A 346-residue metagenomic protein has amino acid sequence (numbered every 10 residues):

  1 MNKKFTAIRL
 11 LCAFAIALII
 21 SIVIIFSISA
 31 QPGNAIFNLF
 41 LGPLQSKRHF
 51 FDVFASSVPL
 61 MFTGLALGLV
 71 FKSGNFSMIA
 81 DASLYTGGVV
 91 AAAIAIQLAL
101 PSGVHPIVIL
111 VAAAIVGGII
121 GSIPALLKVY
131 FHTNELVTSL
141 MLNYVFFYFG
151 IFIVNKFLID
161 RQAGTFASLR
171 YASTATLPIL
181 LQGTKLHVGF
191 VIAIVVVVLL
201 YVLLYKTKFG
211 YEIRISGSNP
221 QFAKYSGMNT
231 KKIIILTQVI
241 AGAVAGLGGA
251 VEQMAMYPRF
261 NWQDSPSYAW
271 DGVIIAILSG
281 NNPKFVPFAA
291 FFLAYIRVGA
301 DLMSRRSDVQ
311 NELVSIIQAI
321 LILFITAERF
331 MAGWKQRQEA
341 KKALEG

Functional and structural regions predicted by a protein language model:
M1-I16, I22-V23, S218, Y225-K232 (+1 more regions): Cytosolic-side transmembrane-helix boundaries in multi-pass membrane proteins
M1-S57, G64, K72-S73, Q162 (+3 more regions): N-terminal, non-cleaved signal-anchor transmembrane helix
N2-I8, C12, I28, F71-M78 (+5 more regions): Short loop segments and helix-boundary regions at transmembrane helix junctions of multi-pass inner-membrane proteins
A15, S57-G68, V89, G118-S122 (+6 more regions): Hydrophobic alpha-helical segments embedded in the membrane of multi-pass proteins
I24-I28, N34, L41-L98, I115-T133 (+2 more regions): Single transmembrane alpha-helix segments in multi-pass membrane proteins
E135, S139-K206, L313, L344: Transmembrane helix-bundle core of multi-pass membrane transporters and related energy-transducing complexes
G183-R259, P283-K284, F288: Helix-loop-helix "hairpin" substructures at the membrane interface of multi-pass membrane proteins
V239-A245, V251-A319: Transmembrane alpha-helical segments in multi-pass inner-membrane proteins
